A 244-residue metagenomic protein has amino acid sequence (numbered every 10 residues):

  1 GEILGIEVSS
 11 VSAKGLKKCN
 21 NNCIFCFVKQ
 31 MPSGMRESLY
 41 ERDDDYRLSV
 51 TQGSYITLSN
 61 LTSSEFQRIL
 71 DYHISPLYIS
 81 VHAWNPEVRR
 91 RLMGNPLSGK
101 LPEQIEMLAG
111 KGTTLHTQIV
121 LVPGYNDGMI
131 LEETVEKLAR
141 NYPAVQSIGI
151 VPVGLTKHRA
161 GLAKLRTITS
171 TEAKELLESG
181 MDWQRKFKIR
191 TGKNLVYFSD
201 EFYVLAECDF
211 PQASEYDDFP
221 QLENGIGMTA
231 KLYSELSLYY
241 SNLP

Functional and structural regions predicted by a protein language model:
E2-A144, G154-W183: Conserved Radical SAM active-site core
I6-S9, A13, L195-V196, F202-V204 (+1 more regions): Generic preference for hydrophobic/aromatic residues in regular secondary structure cores
Y125, V145-T171, R190-S214: Flexible glycine/acidic-rich beta-alpha junction loops that bind and position SAM and/or redox cofactors in anaerobic
L176-V196: C-terminal accessory region of radical SAM enzymes
E207-P244: Radical SAM enzyme core and accessory elements
